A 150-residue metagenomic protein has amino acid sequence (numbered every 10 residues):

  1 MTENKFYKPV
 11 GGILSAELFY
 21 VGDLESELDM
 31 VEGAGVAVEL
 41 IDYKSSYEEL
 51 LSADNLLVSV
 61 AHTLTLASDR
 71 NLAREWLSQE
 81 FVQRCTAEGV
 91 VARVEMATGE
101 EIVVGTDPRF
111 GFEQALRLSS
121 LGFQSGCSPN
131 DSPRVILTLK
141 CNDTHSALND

Functional and structural regions predicted by a protein language model:
M1-A67, F110-P129: Solvent-exposed edge beta-strands and adjacent loop segments that serve as assembly or binding interfaces
E48-L118, Q124-P133, N142-D150: Extracellular/virion structural assembly segments
